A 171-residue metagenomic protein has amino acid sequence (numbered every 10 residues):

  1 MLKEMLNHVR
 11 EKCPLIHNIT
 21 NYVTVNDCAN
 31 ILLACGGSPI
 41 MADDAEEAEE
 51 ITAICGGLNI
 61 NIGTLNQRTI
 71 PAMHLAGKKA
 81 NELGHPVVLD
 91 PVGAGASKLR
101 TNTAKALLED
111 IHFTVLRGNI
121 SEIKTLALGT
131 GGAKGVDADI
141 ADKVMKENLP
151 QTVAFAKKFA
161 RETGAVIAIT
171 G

Functional and structural regions predicted by a protein language model:
M1-H74, K79-N81, P86, V153-G171: Small-residue (G/A/S/T)-rich helix-start motifs and N-terminal tracts that mark the onset
D44, N66, S97, M145-N148: Intrinsic-disorder/low-complexity, polar/charged segments
T64, G93, E122: Active-site-proximal loop/turn and secondary-structure-junction residues that shape catalytic pockets, frequently
T69-G118: Glycine/small-residue-rich loop that forms an oxyanion/phosphate-binding "nest" at active or ligand-binding sites
L99-G171: Conserved phosphate/ATP/ADP-binding segment of small-molecule kinases
